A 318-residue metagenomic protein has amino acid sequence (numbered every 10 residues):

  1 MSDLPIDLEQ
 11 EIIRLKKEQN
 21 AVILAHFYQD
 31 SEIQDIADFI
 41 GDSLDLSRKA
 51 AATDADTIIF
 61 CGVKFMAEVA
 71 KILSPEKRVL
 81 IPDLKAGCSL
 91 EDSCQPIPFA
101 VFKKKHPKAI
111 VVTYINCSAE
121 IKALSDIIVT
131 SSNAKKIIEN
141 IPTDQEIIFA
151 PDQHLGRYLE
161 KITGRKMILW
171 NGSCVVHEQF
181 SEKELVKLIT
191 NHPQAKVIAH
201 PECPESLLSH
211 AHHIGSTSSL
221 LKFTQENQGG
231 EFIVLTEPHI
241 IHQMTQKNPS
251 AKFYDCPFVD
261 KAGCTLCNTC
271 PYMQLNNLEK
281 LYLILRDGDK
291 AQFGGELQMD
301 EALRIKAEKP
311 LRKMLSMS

Functional and structural regions predicted by a protein language model:
M1-V234, I241, Q246-S318: Active-site loop-to-helix "anion-binding N-cap" substructures in soluble metabolic enzymes
